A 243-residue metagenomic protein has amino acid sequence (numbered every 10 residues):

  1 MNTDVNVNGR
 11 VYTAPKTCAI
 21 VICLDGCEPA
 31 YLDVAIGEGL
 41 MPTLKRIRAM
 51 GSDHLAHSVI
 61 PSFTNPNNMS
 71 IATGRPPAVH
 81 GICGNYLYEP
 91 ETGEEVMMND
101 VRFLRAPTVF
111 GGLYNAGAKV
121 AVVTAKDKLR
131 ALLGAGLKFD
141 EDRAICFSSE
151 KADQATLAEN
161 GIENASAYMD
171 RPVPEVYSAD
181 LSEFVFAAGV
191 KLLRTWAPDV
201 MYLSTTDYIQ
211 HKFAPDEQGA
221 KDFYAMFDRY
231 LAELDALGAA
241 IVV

Functional and structural regions predicted by a protein language model:
M1-S52: Active-site-proximal N-terminal segment of extracellular/periplasmic enzymes that hydrolyze or transfer
V21, T43, D222-V243: Metal-dependent active-site segment of extracytoplasmic phospho-/sulfohydrolases and closely related
V21-C23, V200-S204, V242: Structural motif
G26-A30, A49-L55, F63-N67, N85-M98: Glycine-/proline-rich flexible loop or hinge segments
D33-P77, K119-A121: Short, structured active-site-proximal loop/turn typified by the sulfatase FGly-forming signature C/S-X-P-X-R
R48, Y114, D235-A236: Anion (oxyanion) recognition and catalysis
G74-A214: His/Asp/Glu-rich, glycine-adjacent segments that coordinate divalent cations and/or stabilize oxyanion chemistry on
D216-D222: Glycine-rich tight-turn/loop motif centered on a GG-T
